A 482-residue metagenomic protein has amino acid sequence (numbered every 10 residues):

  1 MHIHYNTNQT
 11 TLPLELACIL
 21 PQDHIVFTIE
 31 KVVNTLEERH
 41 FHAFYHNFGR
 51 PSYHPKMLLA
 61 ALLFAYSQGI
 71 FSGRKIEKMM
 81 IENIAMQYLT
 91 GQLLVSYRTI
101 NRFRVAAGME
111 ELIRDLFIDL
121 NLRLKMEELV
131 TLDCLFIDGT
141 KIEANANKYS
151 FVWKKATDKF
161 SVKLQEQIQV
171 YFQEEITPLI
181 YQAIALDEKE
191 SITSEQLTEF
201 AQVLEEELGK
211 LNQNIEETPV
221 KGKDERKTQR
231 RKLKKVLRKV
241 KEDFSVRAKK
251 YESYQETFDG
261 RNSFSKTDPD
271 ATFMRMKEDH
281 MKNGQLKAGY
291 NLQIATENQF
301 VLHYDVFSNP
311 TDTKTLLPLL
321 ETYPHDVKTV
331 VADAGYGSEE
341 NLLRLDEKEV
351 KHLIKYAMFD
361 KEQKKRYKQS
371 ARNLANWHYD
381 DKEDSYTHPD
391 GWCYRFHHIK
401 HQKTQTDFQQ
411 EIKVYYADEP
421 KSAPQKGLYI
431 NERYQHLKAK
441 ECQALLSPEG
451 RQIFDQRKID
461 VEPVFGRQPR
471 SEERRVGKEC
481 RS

Functional and structural regions predicted by a protein language model:
M1-F27: Hydrophobic alpha-helical membrane-insertion signals
H2-H4, L62, G69-E82, L93-R475 (+1 more regions): Anion-binding and metal-coordination hotspots
N8, L12-L16, A85, D270 (+1 more regions): Glycine-rich, flexible loop/turn motifs
T11, D23-H24, H54, D268 (+1 more regions): Secondary-structure junction/capping motif
P21, G49-M57, Q68, S72 (+2 more regions): Generic, well-ordered alpha-helical segments
Q22-L63: Basic, short loop/linker segments at the boundary and entry of helix-turn-helix/winged-helix-like folds
K31-H42, Y66-F71, E82-L89: Short helix-loop boundary/capping segments at the starts of domains
F48, Q87-G91, L122: Catalytic micro-motifs at enzyme active sites that drive phosphoryl/nucleotidyl and oxygen chemistry
